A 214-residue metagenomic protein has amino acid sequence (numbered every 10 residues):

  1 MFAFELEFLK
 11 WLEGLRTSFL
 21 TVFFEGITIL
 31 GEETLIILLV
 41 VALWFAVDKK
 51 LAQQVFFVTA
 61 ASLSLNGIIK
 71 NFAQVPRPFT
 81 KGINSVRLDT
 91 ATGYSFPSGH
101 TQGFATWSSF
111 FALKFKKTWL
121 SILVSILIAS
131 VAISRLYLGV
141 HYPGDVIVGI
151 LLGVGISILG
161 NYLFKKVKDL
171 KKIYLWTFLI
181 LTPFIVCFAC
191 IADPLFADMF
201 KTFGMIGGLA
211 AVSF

Functional and structural regions predicted by a protein language model:
M1-L35, N66-G93: N-terminal transmembrane-helix/juxtamembrane module of multi-pass inner/ER membrane proteins
A3, V47, S64, I68 (+1 more regions): Transmembrane alpha-helix boundary/anchor motif
T17, A46-K49, K114-T118: Juxtamembrane helix-boundary/capping and inter-helix hinge elements in multi-pass membrane proteins
T28-D48: Hydrophobic alpha-helical transmembrane segments
L39-V40, Q53, L63, P78-M205 (+1 more regions): Membrane-embedded catalytic cores of phosphoryl/pyrophosphoryl-handling enzymes
L43-S62: Interfacial segments of alpha-helical transmembrane regions
V47, A73-Q74, G139: Short helix-capping/hinge motifs at transmembrane helix termini and TM-loop junctions
